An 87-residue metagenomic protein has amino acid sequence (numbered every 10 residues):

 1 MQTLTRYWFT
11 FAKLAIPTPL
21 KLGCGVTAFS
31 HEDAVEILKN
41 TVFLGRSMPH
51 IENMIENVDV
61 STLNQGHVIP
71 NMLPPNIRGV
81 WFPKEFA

Functional and structural regions predicted by a protein language model:
M1-K21: Short aromatic-glycine-(Arg/Gly/Cys) micro-motifs in beta-strand/loop hairpins
Q2-T3, T27-A34: A short, structured loop/turn motif at beta-sheet edges
P19-F29: A short, exposed loop/beta-hairpin motif centered on an aromatic-Gly-Thr core
T41-A87: Short, mixed-charge low-complexity intrinsically disordered segments
